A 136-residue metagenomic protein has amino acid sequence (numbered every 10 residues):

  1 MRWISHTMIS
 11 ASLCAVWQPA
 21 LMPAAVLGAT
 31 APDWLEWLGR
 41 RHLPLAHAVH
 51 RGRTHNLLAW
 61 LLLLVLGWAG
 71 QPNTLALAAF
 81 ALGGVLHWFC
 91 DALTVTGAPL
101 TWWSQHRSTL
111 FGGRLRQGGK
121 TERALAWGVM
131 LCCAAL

Functional and structural regions predicted by a protein language model:
M1-L136: N-terminal membrane-targeting hydrophobic helices
